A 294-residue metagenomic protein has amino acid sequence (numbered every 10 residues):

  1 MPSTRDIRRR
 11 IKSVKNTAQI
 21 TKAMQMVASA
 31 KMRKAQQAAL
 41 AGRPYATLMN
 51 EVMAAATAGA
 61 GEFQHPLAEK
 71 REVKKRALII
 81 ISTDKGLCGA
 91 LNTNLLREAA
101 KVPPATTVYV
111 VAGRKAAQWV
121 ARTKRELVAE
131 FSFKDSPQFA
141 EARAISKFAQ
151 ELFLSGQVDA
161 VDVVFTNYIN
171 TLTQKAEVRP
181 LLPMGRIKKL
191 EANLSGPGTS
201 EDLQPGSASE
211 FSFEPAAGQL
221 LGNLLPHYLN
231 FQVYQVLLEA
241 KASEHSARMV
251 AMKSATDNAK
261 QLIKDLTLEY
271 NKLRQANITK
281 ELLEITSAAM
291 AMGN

Functional and structural regions predicted by a protein language model:
M1-N294: C-terminal beta-strand-loop-alpha-helix "lid" module of Rossmann-like NAD(P)-dependent dehydrogenases
